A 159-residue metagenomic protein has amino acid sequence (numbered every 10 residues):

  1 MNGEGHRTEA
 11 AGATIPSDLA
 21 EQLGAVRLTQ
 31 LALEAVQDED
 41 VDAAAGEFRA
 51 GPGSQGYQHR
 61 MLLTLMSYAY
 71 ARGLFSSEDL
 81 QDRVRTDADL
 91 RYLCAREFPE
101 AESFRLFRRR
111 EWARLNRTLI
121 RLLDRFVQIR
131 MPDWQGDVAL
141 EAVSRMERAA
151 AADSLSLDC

Functional and structural regions predicted by a protein language model:
M1-V36: Charged, often Cys/His-bearing segments associated with DNA-binding zinc-finger transcription factors
A25-S67, R72: Basic, short loop/linker segments at the boundary and entry of helix-turn-helix/winged-helix-like folds
S54, L93, L106-W112: Aromatic/His-enriched, Gly/Pro-containing loop or helix-boundary segments that lie immediately adjacent to catalytic
D79-Y92, V127: DNA-recognition alpha helix
D87-L106: Short, positively charged loop/turn segments that connect secondary-structure elements
P99, R108-C159: Polybasic low-complexity intrinsically disordered regions
